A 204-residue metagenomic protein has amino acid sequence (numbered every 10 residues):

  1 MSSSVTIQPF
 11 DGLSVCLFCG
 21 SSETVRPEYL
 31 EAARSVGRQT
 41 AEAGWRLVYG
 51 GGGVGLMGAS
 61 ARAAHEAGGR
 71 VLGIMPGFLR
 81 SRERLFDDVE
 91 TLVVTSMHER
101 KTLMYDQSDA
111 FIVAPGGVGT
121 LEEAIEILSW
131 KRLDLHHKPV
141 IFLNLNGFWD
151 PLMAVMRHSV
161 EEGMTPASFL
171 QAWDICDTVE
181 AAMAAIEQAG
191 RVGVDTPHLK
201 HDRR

Functional and structural regions predicted by a protein language model:
M1-S2, D134: Extended hydrophobic/aromatic-rich secondary-structure runs
S2-S108, L145-A184, A189-R204: A cross-family phosphate/adenosyl-ligand binding-site feature
R26-Y29, L121-I125: Glycine/threonine-rich flexible loop motifs
G58-A64, E122-D134: Short Gly/Thr/Asp-enriched flexible loops that form oxyanion-binding sites at enzyme active sites
V94-T95, G116-V118: N-terminal glycine-rich "phosphate-gripper" loop used for MgATP/nucleotide binding and carboxylate activation
F111: Hydrophobic acceptor-binding patch used for acceptor engagement in glycosyltransferases
H136-L143: Catalytic binding pocket for nucleotide-activated donors in carbohydrate/polymer assembly enzymes
